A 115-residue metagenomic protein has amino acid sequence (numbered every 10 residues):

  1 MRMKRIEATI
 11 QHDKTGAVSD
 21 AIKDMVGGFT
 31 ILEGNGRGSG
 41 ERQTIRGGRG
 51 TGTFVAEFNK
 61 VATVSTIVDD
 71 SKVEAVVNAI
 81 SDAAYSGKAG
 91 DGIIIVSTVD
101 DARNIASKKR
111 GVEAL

Functional and structural regions predicted by a protein language model:
M1-L115: Positively charged, small/polar-rich N-terminal and surface patches that mediate targeting and assembly and bind
